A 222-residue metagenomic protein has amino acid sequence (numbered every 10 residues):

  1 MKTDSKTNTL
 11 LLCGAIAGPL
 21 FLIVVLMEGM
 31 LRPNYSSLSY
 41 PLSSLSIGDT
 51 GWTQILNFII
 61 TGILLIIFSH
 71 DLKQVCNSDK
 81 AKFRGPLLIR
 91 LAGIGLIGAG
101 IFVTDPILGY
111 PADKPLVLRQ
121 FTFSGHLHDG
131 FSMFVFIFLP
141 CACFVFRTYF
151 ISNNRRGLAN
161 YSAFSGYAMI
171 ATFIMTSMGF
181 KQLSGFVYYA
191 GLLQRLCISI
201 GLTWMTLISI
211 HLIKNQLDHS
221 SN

Functional and structural regions predicted by a protein language model:
K2-Y40, S44-L217: Hydrophobic, aromatic-enriched alpha-helical segments typical of multi-pass transmembrane helices
H219-N222: Intrinsic disorder in cytosolic terminal tails and internal cytosolic loops of multi-pass membrane transporters
